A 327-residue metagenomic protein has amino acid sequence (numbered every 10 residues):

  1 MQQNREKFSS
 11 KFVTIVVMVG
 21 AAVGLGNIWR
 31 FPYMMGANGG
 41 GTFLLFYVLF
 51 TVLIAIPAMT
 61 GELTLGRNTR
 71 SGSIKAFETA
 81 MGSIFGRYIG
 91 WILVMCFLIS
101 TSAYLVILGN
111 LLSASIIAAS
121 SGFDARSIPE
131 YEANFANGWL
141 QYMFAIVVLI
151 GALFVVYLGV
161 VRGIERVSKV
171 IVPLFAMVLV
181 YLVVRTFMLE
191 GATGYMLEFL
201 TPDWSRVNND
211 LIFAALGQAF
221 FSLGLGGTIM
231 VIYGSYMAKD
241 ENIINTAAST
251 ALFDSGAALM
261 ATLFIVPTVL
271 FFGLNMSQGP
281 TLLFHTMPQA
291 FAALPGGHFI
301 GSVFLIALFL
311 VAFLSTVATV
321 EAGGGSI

Functional and structural regions predicted by a protein language model:
M1-W29, I56-L63, R67-T79, I84-Y88 (+1 more regions): Membrane-interface "cap" regions at the ends of multi-pass membrane proteins
Q2-E6, Y33-N38, N68-I92, L105-V161 (+2 more regions): Inter-helical loop and helix-membrane interface segments of multi-pass membrane transporters/permeases
Q2-N4, F8-S10, E165, K169-V317: Membrane-embedded translocation segments of transport machinery
E6, M35-G61, I89, A257-M260: Extracellular loop-to-transmembrane helix junctions
K11-F50, T101, T186, E190: Transmembrane alpha-helical insertion/packing segments
G26, F46, T51-L63, S73-K75 (+2 more regions): Central hydrophobic cores of alpha-helical transmembrane segments in multi-pass inner-membrane proteins across all
Y47-A55, L93-A119, F144-L158, P173-T186 (+2 more regions): Hydrophobic core segments of alpha-helical transmembrane domains in multi-pass membrane transport and ion-translocation
M59-L63, R67, V106-A114, L158 (+9 more regions): Short helix-terminus and kink motifs of transmembrane alpha helices, predominantly at the cytoplasmic interface
